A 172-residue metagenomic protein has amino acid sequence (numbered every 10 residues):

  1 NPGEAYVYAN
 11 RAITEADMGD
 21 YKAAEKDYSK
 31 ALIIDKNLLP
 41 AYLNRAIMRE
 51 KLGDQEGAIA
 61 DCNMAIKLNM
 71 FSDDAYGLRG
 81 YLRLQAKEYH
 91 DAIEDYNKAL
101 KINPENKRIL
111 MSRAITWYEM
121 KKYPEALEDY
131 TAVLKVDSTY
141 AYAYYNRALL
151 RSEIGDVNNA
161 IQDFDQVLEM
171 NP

Functional and structural regions predicted by a protein language model:
N1-P172: Alpha-helical tetratricopeptide repeat
